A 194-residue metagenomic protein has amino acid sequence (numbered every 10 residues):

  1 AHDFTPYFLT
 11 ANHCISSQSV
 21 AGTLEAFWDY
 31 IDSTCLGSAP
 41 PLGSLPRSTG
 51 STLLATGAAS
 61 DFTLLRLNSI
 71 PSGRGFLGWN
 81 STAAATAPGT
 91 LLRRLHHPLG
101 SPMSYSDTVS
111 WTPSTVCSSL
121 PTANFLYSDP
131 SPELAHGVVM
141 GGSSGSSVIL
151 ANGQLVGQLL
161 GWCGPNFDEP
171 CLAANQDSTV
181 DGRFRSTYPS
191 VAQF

Functional and structural regions predicted by a protein language model:
A1-S128, G141, L150: Serine endopeptidase catalytic core focused on the charge-relay Asp
S72-F76, M103-Q193: Active-site region of chymotrypsin-like
